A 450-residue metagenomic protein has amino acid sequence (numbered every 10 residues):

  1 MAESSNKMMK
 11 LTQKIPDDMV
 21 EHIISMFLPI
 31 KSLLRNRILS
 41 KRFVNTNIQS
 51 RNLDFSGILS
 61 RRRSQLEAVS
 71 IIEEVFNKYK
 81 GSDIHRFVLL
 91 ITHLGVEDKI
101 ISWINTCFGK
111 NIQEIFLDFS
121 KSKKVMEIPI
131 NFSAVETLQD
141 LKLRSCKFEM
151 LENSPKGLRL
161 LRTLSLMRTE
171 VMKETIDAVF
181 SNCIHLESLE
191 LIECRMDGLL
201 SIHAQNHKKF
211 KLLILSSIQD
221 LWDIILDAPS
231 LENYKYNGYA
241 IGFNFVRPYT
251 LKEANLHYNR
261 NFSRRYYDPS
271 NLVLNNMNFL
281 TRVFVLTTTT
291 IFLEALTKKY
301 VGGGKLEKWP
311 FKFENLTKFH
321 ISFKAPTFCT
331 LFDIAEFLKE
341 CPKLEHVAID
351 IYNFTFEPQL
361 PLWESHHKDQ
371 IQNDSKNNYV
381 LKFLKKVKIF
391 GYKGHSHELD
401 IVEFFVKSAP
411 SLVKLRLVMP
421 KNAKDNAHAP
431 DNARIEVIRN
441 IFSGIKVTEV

Functional and structural regions predicted by a protein language model:
A2-R195, I202-A204, Y379: Leucine-rich repeat
S4, F27, S60-E73, K78 (+12 more regions): Leucine-rich repeat
S50, I84, I112-I115, L138-L141 (+12 more regions): Conserved hydrophobic position(s) of the canonical leucine-rich repeat
L90, K110, D118, R144 (+12 more regions): Feature marks extracellular polysaccharide-active and adherence modules
I101-T106, P129-E136, E152-L161, I176-H185 (+10 more regions): A structural signal for leucine-rich repeat
F284-T290, E294, H320-F323, T327 (+5 more regions): Alpha-helix capping/termination and helix-coil
K343-E345, F383-K386, H397-I401, S408-L415: A short pocket-lining beta-strand/turn micro-motif at the edge of beta-sheets
K382, V406-V450: C-terminal effector modules
